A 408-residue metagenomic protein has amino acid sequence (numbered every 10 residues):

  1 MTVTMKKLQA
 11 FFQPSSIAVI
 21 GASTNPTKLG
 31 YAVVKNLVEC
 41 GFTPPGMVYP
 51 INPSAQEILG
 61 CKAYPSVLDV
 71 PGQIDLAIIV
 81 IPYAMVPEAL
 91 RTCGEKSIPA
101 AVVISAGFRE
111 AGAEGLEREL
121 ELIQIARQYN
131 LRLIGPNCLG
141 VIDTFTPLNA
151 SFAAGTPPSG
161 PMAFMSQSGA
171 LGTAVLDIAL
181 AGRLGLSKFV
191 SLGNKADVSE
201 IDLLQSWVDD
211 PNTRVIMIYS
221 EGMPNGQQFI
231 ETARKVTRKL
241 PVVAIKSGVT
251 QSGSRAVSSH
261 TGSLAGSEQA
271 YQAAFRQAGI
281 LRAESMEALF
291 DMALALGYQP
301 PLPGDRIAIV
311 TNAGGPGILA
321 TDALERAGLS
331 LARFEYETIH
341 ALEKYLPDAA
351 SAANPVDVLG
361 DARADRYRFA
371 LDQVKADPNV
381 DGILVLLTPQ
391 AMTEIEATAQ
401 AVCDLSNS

Functional and structural regions predicted by a protein language model:
M1-S408: Catalytic-core regions of core metabolic enzymes, especially those transforming organic acids/acyl-group intermediates
